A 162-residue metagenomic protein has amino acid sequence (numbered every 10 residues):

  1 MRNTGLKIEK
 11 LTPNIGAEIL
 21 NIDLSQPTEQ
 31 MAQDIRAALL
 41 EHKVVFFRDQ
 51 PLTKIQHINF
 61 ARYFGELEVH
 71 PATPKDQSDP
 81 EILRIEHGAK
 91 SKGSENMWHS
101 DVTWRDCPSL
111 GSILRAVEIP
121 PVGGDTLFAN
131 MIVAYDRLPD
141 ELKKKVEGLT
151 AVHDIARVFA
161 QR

Functional and structural regions predicted by a protein language model:
R2-R162: Non-heme Fe(II) oxygenase catalytic core, chiefly the N-lobe of the double-stranded beta-helix
